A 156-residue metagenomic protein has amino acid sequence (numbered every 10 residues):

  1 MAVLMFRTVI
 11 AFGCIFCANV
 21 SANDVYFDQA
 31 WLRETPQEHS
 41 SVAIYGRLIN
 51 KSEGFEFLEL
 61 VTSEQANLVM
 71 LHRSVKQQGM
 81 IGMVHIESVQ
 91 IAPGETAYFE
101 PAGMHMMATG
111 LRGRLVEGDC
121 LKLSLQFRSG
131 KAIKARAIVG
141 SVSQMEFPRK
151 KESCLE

Functional and structural regions predicted by a protein language model:
A2-A11: Sec-dependent signal peptide recognition, specifically the positively charged N-region followed immediately by
F12-I15, E152: Secreted/extracellular small peptides and ectodomain modules produced from precursors
C17-A22: N-terminal signal peptide c-region/cleavage motif recognized by signal peptidases
N23-E156: Compact, glycine-rich, soluble single-domain proteins
